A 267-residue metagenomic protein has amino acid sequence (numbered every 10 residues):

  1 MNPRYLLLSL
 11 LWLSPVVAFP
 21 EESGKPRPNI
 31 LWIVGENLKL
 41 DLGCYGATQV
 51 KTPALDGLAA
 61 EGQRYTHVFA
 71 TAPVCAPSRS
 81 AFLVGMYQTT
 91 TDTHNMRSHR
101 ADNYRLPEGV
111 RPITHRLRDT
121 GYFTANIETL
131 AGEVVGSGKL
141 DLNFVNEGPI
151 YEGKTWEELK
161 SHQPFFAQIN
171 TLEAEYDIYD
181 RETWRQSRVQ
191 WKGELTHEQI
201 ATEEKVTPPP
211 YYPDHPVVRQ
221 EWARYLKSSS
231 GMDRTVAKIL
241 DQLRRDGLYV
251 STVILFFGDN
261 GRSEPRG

Functional and structural regions predicted by a protein language model:
M1-L7: Bacterial N-terminal signal peptides that target proteins for export
L10-F19: Hydrophobic h-region of N-terminal signal peptides that target proteins for export in Gram-negative bacteria
F19-G267: Formylglycine-dependent sulfatase
